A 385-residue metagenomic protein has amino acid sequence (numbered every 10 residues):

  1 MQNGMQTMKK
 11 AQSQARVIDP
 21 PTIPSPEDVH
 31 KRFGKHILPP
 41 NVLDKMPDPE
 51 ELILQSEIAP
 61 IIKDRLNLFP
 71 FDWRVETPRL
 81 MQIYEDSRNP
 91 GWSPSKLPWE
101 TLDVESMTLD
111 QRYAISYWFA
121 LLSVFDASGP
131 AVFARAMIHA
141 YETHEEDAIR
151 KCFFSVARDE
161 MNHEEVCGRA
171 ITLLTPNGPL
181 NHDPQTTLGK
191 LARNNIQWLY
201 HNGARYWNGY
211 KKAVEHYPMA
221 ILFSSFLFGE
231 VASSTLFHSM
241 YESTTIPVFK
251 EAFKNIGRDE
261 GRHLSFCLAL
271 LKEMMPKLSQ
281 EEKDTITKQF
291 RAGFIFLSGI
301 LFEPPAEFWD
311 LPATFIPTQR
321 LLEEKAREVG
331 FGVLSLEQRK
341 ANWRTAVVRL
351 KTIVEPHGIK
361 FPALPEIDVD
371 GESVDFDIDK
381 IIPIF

Functional and structural regions predicted by a protein language model:
G4-F385: Non-heme di-metal
